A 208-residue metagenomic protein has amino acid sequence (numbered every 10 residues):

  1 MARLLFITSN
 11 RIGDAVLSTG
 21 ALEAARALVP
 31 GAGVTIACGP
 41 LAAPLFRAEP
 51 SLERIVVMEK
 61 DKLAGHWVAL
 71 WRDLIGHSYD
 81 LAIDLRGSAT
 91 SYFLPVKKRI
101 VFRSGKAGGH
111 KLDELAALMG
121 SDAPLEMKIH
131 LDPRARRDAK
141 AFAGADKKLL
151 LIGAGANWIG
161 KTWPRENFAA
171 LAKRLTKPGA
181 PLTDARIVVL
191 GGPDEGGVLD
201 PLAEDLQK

Functional and structural regions predicted by a protein language model:
M1-K208: Catalytic machinery of carbohydrate-active enzymes, primarily nucleotide-sugar-dependent glycosyltransferases
